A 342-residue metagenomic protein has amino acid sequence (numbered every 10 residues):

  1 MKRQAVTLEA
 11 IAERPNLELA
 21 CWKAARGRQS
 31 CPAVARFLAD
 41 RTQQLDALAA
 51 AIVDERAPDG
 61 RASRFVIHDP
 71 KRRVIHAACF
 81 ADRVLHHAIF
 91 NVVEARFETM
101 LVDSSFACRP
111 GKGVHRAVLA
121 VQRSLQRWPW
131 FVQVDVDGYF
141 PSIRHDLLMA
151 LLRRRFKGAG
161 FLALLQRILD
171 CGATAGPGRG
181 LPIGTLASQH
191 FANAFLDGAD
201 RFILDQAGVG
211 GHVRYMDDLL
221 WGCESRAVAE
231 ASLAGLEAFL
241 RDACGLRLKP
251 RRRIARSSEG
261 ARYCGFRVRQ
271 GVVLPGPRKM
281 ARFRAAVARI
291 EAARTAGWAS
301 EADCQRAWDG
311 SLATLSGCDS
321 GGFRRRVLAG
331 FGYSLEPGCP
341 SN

Functional and structural regions predicted by a protein language model:
M1, K23-Q29, V66-H68, E98-T99 (+5 more regions): Short acidic (Asp/Glu) and glycine-rich catalytic loops that position anionic groups and cofactors
M1-D46, S341-N342: Non-catalytic, polymerase-adjacent accessory regions of viral genome-replication enzymes
A20-A24, A88, L164-L169: Short alpha-helical scaffolding segments that buttress acidic/His motifs in well-ordered protein cores
R26-C108: Active-site substrate-recognition loop segments, prototypically the cytochrome P450 B′-helix/B-C loop
Q44, A50-I52, G60, P70 (+11 more regions): Conserved polymerase palm-domain catalytic core
A78, H87, C171, A227-A231 (+1 more regions): Right-hand nucleic-acid polymerase module
K112-G113: Acidic (Asp/Glu) carboxylate-rich active-site/surface patches
E237-L246: A common structural junction motif
